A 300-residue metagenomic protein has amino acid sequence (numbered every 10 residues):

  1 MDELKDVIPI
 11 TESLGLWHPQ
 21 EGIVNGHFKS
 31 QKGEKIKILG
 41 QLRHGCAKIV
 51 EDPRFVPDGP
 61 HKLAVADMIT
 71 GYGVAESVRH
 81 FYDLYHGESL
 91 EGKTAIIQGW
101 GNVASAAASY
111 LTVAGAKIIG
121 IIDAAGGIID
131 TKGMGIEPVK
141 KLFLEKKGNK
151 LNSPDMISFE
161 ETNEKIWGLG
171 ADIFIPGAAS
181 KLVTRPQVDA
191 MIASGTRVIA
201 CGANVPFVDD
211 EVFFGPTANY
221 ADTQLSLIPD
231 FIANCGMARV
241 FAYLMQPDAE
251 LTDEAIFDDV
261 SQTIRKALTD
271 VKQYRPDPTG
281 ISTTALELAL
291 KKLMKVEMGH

Functional and structural regions predicted by a protein language model:
M1-E3, K62, A66-T70, G99 (+3 more regions): Catalytic cores of large soluble enzymes that bind and process phosphate-bearing ligands
M1-L90: Glycine/serine-rich phosphate-binding loop and adjoining beta1-alpha1 elements at the start of nucleotide-handling
D2-E12, A107-Y110, D123, D130-I136 (+2 more regions): Short acidic, glycine/serine/threonine-rich loops at helix termini
I8, S13-I23, T94, I119-G120 (+3 more regions): Structural motif
R54-G168: Glycine-rich phosphate/diphosphate-binding loop of Rossmann-like nucleotide-binding domains
V103-A107, L182-P186, V208-D210, N234-M237: Short glycine/serine/threonine-rich phosphate/pyrophosphate-binding segments that cradle anionic phosphate groups
G126-L227: Rossmann-like adenosine-cofactor binding region
I192-H300: Adenosine-phosphate binding glycine-rich loop
